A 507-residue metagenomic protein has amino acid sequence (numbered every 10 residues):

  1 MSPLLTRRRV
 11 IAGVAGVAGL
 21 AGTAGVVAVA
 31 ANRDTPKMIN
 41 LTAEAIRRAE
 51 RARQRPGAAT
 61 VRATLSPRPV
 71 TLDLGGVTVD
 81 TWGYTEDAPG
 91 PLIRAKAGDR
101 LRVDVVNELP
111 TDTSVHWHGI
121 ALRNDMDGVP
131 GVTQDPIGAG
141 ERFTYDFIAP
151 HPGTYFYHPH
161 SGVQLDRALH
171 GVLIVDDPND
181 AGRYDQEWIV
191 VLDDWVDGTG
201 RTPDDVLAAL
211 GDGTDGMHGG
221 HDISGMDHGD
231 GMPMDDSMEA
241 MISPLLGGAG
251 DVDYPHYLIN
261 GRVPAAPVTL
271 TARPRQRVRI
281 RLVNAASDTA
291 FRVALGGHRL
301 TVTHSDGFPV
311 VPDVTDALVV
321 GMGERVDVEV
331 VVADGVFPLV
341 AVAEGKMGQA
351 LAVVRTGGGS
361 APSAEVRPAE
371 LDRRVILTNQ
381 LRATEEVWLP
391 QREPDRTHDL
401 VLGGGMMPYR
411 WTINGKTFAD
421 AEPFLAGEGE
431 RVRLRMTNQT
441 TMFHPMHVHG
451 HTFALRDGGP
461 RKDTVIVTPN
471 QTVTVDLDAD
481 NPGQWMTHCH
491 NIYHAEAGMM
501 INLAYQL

Functional and structural regions predicted by a protein language model:
M1-L5, A18: Secretory targeting signals
A12, G16, V103-N107, I280: A broad, structural surface signal
A12-T64, L169-S224, F308-T441, D480-Q484 (+1 more regions): Extended terminal and domain-junction accessory segments
A59-R183, V252, T289-L318, P338-Q349 (+3 more regions): Histidine- and aromatic-enriched segments that form or immediately flank copper-ligand environments
V79-W82, L192-A272, Q276, G403: Mobile cap/lid helix-loop segments that border enzyme active or cofactor-binding sites and regulate substrate access
M126-V129, D135-G138, D236-I376, G458-D463: Histidine- and aromatic-rich segments of cupredoxin/plastocyanin-like copper-binding domains
